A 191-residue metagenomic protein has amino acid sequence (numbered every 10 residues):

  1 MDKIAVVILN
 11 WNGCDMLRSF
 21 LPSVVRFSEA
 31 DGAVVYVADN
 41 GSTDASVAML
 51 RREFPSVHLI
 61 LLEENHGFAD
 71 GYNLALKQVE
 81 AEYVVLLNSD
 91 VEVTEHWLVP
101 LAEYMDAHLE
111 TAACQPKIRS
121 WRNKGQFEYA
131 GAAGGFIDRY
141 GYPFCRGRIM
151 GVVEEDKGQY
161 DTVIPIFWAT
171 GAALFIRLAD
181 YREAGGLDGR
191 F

Functional and structural regions predicted by a protein language model:
K3-A5, V34: Cell-envelope/extracellular polymer assembly enzymes that use nucleotide-activated donors
P22-G32: Short, acidic, metal-binding catalytic loop of nucleotide-sugar glycosyltransferases
S23, D39-A48, E64: A conserved acidic beta->alpha catalytic loop
G32-G41, I60-L62: Short beta-strand/loop segment that forms part of the nucleotide-sugar
L61-V79, S89: Glycine-rich, basic loop-to-helix element that forms the pyrophosphate-binding segment of sugar-nucleotide handling
V84: Short aromatic/hydrophobic "clamp" motif used to bind/position activated sugar donors
E92-Y142: Conserved donor NDP-sugar-binding/catalytic core segment of glycosyltransferases
R139-F144, M150-I176, E183, R190-F191: A recurrent flexible, glycine/aromatic-enriched loop bordering the glycosyltransferase active site that acts as
